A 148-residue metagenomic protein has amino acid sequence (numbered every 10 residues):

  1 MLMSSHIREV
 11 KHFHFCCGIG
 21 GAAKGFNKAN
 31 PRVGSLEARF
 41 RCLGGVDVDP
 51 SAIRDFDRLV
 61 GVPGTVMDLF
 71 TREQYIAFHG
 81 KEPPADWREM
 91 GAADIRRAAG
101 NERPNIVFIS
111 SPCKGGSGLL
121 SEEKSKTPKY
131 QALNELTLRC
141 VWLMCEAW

Functional and structural regions predicted by a protein language model:
M1-W148: Conserved active-site and SAM-binding loop architecture of S-adenosyl-L-methionine-dependent nucleic-acid
